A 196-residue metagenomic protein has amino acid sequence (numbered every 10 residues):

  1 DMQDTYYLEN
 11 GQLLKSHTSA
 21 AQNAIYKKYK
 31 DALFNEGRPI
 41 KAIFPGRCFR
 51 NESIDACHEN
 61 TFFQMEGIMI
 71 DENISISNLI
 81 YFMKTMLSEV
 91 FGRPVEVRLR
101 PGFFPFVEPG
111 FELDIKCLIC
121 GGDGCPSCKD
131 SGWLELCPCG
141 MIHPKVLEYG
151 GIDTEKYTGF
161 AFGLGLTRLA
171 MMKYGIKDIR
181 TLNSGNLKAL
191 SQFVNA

Functional and structural regions predicted by a protein language model:
D1-A196: TRNA-recognition modules of translation machinery and tRNA-sensing kinases, especially anticodon-binding
